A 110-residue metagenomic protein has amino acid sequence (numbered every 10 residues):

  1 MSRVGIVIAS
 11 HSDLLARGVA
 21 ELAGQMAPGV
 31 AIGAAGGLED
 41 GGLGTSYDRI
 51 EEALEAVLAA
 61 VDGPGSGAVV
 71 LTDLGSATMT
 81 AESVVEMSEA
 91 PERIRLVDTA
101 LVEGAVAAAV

Functional and structural regions predicted by a protein language model:
M1-V110: N-terminal loops that bind phosphate or other acidic moieties and the adjacent beta-alpha structural core
